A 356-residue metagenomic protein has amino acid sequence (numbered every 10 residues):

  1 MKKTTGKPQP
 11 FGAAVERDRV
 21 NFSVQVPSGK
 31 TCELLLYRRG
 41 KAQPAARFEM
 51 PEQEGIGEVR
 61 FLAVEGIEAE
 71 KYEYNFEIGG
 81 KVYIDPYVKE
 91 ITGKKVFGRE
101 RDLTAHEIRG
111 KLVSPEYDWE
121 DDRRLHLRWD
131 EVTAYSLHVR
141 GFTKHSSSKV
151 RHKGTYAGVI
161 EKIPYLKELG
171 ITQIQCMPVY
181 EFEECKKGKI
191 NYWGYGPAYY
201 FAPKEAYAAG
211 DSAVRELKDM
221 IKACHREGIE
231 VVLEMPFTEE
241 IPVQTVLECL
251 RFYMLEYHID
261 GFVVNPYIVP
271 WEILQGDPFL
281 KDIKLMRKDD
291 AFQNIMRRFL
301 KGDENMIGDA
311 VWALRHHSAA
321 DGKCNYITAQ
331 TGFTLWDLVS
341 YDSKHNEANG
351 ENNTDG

Functional and structural regions predicted by a protein language model:
M1-R17, E54-S136, K144-S147: The feature marks proteins involved in alpha-glucan
D18-F22: Structural beta-strand segments of beta-rich domains
V24, F76, L137, L166 (+4 more regions): Conserved, mostly hydrophobic/aromatic
Q25-T31: Short proline/glycine-enriched turn/loop motifs at strand-loop junctions of beta-rich domains
F97, R101-H106, H258, P270-G356: Conserved alpha/beta catalytic core and glycan-binding cleft of carbohydrate-active enzymes
T133-Y135, I174-C176, V231-L233, F262 (+2 more regions): Hydrophobic faces of well-ordered beta-strands that scaffold small-molecule active sites in alpha/beta enzyme cores
S148-T155, F182-R226, E230, E239-E256 (+1 more regions): Aromatic- and acidic-residue-enriched carbohydrate-binding clefts of CAZyme catalytic domains
E161-F182, E256: Catalytic domains of carbohydrate-active enzymes, especially glycoside hydrolases
